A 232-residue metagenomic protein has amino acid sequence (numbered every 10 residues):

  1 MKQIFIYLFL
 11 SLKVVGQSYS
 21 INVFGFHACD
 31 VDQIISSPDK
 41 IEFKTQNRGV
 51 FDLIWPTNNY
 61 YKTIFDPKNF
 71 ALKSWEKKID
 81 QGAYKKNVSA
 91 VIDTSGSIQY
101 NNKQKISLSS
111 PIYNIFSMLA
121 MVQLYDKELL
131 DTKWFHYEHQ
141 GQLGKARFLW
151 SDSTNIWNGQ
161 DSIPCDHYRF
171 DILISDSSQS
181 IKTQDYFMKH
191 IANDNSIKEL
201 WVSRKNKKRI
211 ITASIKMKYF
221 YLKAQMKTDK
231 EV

Functional and structural regions predicted by a protein language model:
M1, F5, I98, Y221-L222 (+1 more regions): Non-cleavable N-terminal signal-anchor transmembrane helices
K2, G16, I98, N102-K103 (+3 more regions): Intrinsically disordered, low-complexity regions enriched in polar/acidic and amide residues
Q3-K13: Sec-dependent N-terminal signal peptides
F5, K73, E128-E138: Short, basic/low-complexity N-terminal boundary segments at the transition from targeting/disordered tails
F5, S109-I112, L149: Hydrophobic alpha-helical segments and their boundary regions
L8-L10, S20, Y61-K62, N101 (+3 more regions): Compositionally biased, intrinsically disordered low-complexity regions enriched in proline and serine
V15-I92, H136-V232: Acidic, serine/threonine-rich low-complexity disordered tracts
V88-L130: Hydrophobic, well-structured mid-protein blocks that either form specific transmembrane helices
